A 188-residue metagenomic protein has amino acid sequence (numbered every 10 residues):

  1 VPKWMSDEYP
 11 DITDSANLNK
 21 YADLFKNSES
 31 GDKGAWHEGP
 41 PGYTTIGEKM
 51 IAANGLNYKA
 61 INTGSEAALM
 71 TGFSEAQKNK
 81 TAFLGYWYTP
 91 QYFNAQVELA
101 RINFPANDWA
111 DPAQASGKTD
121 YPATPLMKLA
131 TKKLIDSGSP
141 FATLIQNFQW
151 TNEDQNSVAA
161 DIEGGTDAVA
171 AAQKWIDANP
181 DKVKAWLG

Functional and structural regions predicted by a protein language model:
V1-A35: A conserved helix-loop-strand patch within extracytoplasmic ligand-binding domains of the periplasmic binding
V1-E8, A123-S137, A160-D161: A bilobed periplasmic-binding-protein/Venus flytrap-type ligand-binding module shared by bacterial periplasmic
T13-D14, S137-F148: Short amphipathic alpha-helical coupling segments at ligand-binding clamshell hinges and other catalytic/signaling
S15, N19, T44, E48 (+5 more regions): Extracytoplasmic/secreted envelope proteins and their assembly/folding machinery, especially bacterial periplasmic
D32-W109: Ligand-binding pocket segment of bilobal, Venus flytrap-like solute-binding proteins
G34, A76-Q77, S116-D120, T131-D136 (+3 more regions): Proline/Glycine/Serine-rich low-complexity intrinsically disordered segments that serve as flexible stalks/linkers
M50, Y92-A100, F104-N107, A115 (+3 more regions): Intrinsic disorder/low-complexity detector
T143, N147-G188: C-terminal functional modules
